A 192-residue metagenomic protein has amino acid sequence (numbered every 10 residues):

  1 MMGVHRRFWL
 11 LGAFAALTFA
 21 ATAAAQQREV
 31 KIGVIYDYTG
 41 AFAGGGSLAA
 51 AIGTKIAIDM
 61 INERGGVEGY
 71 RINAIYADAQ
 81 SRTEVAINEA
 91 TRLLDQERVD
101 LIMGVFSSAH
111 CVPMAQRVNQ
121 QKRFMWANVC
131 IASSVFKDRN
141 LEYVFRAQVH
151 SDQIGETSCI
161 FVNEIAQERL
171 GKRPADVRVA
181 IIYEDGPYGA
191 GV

Functional and structural regions predicted by a protein language model:
M1-K31: Short, low-complexity disordered leader/linker segments with a strong preference for bacterial N-terminal type II
Q26-V34, F124-N128: Short coil-to-beta-strand
Q27, I52-A74, Q167-K172: Signal peptide-proximal N-terminal region of secreted/periplasmic/extracellular or secretory-lumen proteins
R28-K31, Y70, Y143, V177: Envelope-exposed proteins and targeting segments
V30-K55, A79-E84, F106-S107, I182-G191: Extracytoplasmic "Venus flytrap"
I52, V99-V192: Extracytoplasmic ligand/sensor domains, especially the bilobed periplasmic-binding protein
V67-Q80, N140-Y143, I181: Short beta-strand elements in bilobed, periplasmic/extracellular small-molecule ligand-binding domains
I75, T83-D100, E164, E168-G171: Short, well-structured alpha-helical segments in soluble
